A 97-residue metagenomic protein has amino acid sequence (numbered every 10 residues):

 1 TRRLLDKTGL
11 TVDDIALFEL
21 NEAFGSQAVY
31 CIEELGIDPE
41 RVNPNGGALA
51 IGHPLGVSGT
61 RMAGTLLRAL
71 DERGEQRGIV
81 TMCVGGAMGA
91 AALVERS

Functional and structural regions predicted by a protein language model:
T1-S97: Claisen-condensing/thiolase-fold acyl-transfer catalytic domains that form or cleave C-C bonds in fatty acid
